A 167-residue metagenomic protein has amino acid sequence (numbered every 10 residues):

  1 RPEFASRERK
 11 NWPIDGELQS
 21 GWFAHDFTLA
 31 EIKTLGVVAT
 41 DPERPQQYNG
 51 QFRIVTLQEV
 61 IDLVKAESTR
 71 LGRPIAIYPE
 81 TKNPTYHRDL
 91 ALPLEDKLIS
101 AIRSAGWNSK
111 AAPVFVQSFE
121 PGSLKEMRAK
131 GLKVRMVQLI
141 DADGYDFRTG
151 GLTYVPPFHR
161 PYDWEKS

Functional and structural regions predicted by a protein language model:
R1-K125, A129, K133-S167: Metal-dependent phosphodiesterase/phospholipase catalytic core, i.e., the His/Asp/Glu-rich active-site region
